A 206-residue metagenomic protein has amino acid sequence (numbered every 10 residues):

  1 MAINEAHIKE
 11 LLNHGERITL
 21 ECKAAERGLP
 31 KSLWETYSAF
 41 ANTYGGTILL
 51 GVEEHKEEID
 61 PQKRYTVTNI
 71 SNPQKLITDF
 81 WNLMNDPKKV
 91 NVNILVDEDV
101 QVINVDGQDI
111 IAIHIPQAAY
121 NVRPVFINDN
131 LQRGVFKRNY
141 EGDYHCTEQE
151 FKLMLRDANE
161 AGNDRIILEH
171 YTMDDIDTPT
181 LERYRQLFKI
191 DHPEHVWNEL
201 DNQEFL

Functional and structural regions predicted by a protein language model:
M1-L206: Conserved N-terminal catalytic/coupling substructures associated with nucleotide/phosphate chemistry
